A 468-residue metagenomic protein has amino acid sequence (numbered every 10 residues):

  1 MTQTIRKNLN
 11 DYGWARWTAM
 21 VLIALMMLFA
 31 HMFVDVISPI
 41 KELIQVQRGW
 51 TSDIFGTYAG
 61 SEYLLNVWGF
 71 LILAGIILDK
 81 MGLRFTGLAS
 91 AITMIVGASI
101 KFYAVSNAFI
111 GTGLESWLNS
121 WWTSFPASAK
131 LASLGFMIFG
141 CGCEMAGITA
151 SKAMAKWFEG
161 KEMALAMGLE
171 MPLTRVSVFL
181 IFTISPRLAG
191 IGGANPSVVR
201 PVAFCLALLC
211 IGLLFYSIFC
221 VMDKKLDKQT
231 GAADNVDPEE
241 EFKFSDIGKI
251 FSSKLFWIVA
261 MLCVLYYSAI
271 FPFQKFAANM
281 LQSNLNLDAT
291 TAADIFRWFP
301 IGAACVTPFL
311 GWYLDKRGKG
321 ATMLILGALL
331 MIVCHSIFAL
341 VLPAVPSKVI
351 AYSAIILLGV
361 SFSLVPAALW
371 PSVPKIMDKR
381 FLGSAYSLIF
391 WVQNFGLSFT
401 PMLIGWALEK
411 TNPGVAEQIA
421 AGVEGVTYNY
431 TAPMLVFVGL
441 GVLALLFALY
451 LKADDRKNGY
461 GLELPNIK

Functional and structural regions predicted by a protein language model:
I37-K41, S253-A304, P366, T400-P401: Extracytoplasmic gate region of multi-pass secondary transporters
G60-I76, R297-L310: Central cavity-lining transmembrane alpha-helices of secondary-active solute carriers, predominantly the Major
D79-A91, D315-L329: Cytoplasmic membrane-interface "Motif A"-like loop-to-helix N-cap segments of 12-TM Major Facilitator Superfamily
I92-S124, L329-V345: C-terminal ends and interior cores of transmembrane alpha-helices in multi-pass membrane transporters/permeases
A129, G135-L173: Cytoplasmic helix-loop-helix junction between adjacent transmembrane helices in 12-TM secondary transporters
E170-K224: Helix-loop-helix hairpin linking two adjacent transmembrane segments in secondary transporters
I218-S245, N458-I467: Flexible cytoplasmic inter-helical loops of multi-pass small-molecule transporters
G320-L369: C-terminal transmembrane helical hairpin of 12-TM major facilitator-type secondary transporters
